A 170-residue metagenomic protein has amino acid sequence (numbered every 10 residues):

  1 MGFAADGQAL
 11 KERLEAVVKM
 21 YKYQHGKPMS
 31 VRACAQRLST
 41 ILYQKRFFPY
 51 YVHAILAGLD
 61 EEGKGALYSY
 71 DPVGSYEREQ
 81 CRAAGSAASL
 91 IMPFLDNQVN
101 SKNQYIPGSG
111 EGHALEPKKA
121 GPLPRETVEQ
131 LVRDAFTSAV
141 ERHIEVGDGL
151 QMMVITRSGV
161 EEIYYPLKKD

Functional and structural regions predicted by a protein language model:
M1-D170: Long, low-complexity N-terminal extensions
